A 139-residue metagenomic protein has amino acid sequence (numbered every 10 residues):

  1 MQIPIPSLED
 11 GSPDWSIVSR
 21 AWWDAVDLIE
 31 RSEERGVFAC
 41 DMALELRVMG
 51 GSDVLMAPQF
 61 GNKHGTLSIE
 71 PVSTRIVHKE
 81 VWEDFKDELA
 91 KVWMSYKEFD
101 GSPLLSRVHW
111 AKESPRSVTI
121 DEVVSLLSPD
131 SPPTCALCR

Functional and structural regions predicted by a protein language model:
M1-S131: Substrate-recognition/cap regions that form aromatic- and gly/pro-loop-enriched pockets for small-molecule ligands
T134-R139: Intrinsic disorder at enzyme termini
